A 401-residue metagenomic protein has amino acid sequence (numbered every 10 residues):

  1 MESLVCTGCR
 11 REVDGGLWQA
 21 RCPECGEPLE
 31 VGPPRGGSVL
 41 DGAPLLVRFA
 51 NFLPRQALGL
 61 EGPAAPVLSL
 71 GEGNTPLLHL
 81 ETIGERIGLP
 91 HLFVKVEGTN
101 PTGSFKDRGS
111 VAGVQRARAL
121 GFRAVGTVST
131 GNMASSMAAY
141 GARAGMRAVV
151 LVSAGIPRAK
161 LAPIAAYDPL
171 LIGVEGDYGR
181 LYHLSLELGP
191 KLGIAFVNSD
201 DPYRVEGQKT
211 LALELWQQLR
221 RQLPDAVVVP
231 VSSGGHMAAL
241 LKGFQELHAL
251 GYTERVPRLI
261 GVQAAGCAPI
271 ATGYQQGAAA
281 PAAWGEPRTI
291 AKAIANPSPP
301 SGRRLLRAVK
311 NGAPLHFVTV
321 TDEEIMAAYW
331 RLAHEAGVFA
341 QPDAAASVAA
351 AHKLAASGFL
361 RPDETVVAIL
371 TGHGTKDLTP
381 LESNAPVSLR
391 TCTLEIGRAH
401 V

Functional and structural regions predicted by a protein language model:
M1-R398: PLP-dependent amino-acid enzyme catalytic core
